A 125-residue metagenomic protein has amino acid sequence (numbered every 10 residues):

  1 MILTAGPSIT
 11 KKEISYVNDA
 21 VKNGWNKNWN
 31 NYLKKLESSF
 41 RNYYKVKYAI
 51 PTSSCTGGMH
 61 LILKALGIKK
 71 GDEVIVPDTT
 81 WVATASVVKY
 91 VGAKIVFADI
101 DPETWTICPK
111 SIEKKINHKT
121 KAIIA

Functional and structural regions predicted by a protein language model:
M1-K27: N-terminal "arm"/small-domain region of PLP-dependent enzymes with the aminotransferase-like
N26-E73, V87-V91, F97-D99: Phosphate-binding glycine-rich loop
P51, V76, A125: A short beta-strand submotif of the Rossmann-like class I SAM-dependent methyltransferase core that lines
T79, A93, I100-P102: Active-site loop/turn elements of alpha/beta-hydrolase fold enzymes, especially the short glycine-/histidine-rich
T80-A85: Conserved coil-to-alpha-helix start sites within the AMP-binding
E103-A125: Active-site phosphate-binding strand-loop segment of PLP-dependent enzymes
